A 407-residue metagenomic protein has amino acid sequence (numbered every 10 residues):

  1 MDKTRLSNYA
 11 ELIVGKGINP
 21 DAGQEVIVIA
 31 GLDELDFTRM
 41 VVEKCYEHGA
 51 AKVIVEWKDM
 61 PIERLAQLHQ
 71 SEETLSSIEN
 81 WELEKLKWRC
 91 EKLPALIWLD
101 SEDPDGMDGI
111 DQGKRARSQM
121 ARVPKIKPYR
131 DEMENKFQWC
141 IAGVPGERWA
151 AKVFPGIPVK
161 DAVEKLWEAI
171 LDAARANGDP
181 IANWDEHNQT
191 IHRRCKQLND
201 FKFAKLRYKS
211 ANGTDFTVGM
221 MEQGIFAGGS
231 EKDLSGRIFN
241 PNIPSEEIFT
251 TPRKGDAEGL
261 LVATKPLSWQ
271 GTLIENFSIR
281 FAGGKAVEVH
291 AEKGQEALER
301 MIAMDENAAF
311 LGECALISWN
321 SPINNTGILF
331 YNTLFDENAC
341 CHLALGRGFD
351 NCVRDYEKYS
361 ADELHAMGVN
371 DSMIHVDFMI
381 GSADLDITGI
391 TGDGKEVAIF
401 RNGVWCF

Functional and structural regions predicted by a protein language model:
M1-E258, G389, K395-V397, W405-F407: Active-site bordering "gate/hinge" segments that shape substrate access to catalytic or cofactor-binding pockets
E11, N199-F201, Q270-T272, N307 (+2 more regions): Short solvent-exposed loop/turn micro-motifs enriched in small/polar/acidic residues
D108-D111, A151-P155, G229-E231, T272-E275 (+3 more regions): A short secondary-structure junction signal
G219, V289-H290, F400: Short linear motifs in exposed loops
T250-E306: Long, well-ordered mid-to-C-terminal structural blocks that present hydrophobic/aromatic surfaces
D256-E258, I274-N276, G283-A286, A309-E313 (+3 more regions): Active-site lining segments that contact anionic ligands and/or coordinate catalytic metals
E288-E357: Dual-mode signal for accessory low-complexity, basic/Gly-rich regions
L364-F407: Extended hydrophobic packing segments that form well-structured cores
